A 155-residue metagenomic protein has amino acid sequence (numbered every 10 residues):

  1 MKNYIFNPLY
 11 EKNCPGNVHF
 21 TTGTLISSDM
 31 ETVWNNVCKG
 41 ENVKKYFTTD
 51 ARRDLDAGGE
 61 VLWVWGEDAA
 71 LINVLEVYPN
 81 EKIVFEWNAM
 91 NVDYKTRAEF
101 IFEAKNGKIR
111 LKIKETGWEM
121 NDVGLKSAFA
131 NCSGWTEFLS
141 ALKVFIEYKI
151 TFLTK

Functional and structural regions predicted by a protein language model:
M1-R52: Hydrophobic ligand-binding cavity/cleft-lining segments
K2-Y4, G117-K155: A conserved amphipathic terminal alpha-helix motif
T22-I26, F100, I113-E115: A structural signal for short, well-ordered beta-strand segments
L25-S28, L62-G66, S127-A130: Alpha-helical scaffold segments that form or flank carboxylate-/histidine-based iron centers
S28, C38, A69, A130-S133 (+1 more regions): Generic recognition of short, well-ordered alpha-helical interface segments
V33-V37, V43, V61, V74 (+4 more regions): Hydrophobic pocket/interface hotspot
R52, V64-K108, T116-E119: Hydrophobic-ligand binding "helix-grip"
D54-E60: Short coil-to-beta transition motif at edge beta-strands of beta-rich domains
